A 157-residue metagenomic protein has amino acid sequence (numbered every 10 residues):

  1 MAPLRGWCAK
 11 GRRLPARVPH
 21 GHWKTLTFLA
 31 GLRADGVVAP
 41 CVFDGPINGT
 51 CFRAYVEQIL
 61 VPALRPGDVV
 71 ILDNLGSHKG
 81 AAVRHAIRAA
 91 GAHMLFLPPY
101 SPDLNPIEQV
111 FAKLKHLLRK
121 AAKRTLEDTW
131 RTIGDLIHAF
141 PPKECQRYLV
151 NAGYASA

Functional and structural regions predicted by a protein language model:
M1-A157: Short functional hotspots at interaction and active-site rims
